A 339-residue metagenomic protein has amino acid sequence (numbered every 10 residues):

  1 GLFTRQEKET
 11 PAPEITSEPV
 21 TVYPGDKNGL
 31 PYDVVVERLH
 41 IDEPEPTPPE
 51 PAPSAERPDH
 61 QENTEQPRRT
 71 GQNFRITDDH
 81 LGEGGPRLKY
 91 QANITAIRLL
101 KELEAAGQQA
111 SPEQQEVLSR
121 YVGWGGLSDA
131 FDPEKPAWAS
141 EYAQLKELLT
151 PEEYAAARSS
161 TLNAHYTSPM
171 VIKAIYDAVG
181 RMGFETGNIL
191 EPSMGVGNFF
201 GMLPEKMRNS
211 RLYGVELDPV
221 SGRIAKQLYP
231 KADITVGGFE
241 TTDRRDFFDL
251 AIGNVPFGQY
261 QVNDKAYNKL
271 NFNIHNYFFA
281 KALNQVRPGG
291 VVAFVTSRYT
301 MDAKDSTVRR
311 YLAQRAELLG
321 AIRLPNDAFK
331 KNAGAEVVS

Functional and structural regions predicted by a protein language model:
G1-D79: Glycine- and charge-rich intrinsically disordered segments
R57-N63, P67-L228: Class I S-adenosyl-L-methionine
I175, V215-P219, N271-F329, V337: Conserved Class I SAM-dependent methyltransferase catalytic core
T186, F247-F248, L318: Local beta-strand N-terminus motif with an aromatic residue
P230-F239: Conserved SAM-binding strand-loop segment of SAM-dependent methyltransferases
T242-I252: A short acidic, Gly/Pro-enriched loop at the edge of an enzyme's catalytic core that lines a small-molecule cofactor
I252-Q261: A short SAM/SAH-binding and catalytic strip from SAM-dependent methyltransferases
K265-L270: Short glycine-enriched, charge-decorated loop/helix-capping segments at active-site entrances that position
